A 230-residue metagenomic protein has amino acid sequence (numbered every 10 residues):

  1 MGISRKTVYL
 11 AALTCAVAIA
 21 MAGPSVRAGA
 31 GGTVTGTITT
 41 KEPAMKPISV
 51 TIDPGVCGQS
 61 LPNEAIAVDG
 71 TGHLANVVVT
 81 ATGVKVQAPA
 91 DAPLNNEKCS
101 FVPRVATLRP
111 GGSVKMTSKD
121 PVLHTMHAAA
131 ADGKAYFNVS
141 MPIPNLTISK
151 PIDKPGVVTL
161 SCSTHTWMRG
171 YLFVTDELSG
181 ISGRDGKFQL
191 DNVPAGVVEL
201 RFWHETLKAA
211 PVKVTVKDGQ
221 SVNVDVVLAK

Functional and structural regions predicted by a protein language model:
G2, M21-A28: Short, low-complexity disordered leader/linker segments with a strong preference for bacterial N-terminal type II
G2-L13: Bacterial N-terminal signal peptides that target proteins for export
A11-A22: Bacterial N-terminal signal peptides
S25-K230: Extracytoplasmic copper-binding redox domains, predominantly the cupredoxin/blue-copper superfamily
